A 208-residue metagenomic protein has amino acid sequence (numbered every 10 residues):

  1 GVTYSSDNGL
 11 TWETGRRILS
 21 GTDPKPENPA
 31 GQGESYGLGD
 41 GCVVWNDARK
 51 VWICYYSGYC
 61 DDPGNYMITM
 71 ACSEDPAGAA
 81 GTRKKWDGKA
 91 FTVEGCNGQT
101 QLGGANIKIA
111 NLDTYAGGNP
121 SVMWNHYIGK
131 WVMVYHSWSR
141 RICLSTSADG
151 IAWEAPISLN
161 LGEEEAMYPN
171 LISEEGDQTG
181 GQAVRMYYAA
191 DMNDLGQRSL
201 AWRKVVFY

Functional and structural regions predicted by a protein language model:
G1-G33, D47-Y115, N125-E165, G176-Y208: Beta-rich carbohydrate-recognition and catalytic domains
G31-L38, V43: Flexible gly/pro/ser-rich segments immediately N-terminal to CXXCH heme-c attachment motifs in exported/periplasmic
G39-C42, G118-S121, E165-G176: Beta-propeller and closely related beta-sheet repeat lectin domains
